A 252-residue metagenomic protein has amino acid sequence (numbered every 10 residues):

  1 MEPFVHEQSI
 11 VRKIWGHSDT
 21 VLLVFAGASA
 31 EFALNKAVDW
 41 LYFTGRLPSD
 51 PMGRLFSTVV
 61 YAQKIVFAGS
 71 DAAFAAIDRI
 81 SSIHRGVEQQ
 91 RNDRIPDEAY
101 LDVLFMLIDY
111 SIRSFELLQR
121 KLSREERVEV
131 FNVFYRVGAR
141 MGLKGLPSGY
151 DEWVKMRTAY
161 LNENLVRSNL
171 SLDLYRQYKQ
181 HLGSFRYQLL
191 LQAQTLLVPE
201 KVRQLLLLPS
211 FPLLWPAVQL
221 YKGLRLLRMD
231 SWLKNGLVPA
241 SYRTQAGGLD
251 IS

Functional and structural regions predicted by a protein language model:
M1-S252: Mature, function-bearing regions of proteins
